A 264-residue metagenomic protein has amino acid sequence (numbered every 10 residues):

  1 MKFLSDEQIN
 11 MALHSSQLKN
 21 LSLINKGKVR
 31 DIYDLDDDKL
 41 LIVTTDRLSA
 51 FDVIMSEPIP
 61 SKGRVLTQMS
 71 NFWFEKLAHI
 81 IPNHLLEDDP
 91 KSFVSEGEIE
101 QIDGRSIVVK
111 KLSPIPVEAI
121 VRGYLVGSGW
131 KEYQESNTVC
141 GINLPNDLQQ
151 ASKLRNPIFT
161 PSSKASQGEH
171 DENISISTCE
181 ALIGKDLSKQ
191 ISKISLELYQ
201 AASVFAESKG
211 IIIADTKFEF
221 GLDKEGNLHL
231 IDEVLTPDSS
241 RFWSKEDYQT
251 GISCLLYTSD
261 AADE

Functional and structural regions predicted by a protein language model:
M1-L13: Generic start-of-chain signal for non-secretory N-termini
N10-S163: Active-site loop/lid in soluble adenylation, ligation, and acyl-transfer enzymes
T45, Y124-L125, K217-G221, V234: Anionic group-transfer/hydrolysis microenvironments
V121, K209-L228: Active-site acidic catalytic loop and adjacent metal/ATP-binding pocket of ATP-dependent phosphoryl transfer enzymes
K153-K185: A short mid-domain helix/strand-loop element embedded in enzyme catalytic domains that forms or borders the active-site
I183-A214: A long amphipathic alpha-helix within ATP-dependent nucleotide-binding catalytic cores
E219-L255: Catalytic activation segment of kinase domains across protein kinase-like and atypical kinase folds
Y257-A262: Conserved small/polar residues in nucleotide/adenosyl-binding loops
